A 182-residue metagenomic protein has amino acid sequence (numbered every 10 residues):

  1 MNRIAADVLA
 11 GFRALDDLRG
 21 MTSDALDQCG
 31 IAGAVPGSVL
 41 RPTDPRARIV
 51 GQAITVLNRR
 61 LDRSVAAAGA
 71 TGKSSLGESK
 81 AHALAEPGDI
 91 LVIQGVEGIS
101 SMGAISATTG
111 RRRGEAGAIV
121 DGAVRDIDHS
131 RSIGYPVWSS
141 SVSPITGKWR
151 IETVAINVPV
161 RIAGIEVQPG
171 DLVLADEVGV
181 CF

Functional and structural regions predicted by a protein language model:
M1-P169, F182: Feature captures the catalytic cores and cofactor-binding loops of soluble hydro-lyases/lyases that act on carboxylate
L172-F182: A hydrophobic, small-residue-rich beta->alpha segment in the mid-to-C-terminal subdomain of diverse proteins
